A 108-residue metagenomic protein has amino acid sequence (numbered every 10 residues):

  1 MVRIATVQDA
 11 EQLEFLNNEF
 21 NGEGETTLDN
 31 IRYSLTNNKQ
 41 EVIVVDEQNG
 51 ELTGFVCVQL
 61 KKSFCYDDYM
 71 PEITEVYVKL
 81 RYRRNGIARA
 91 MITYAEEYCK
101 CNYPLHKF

Functional and structural regions predicted by a protein language model:
M1-T26: Short amphipathic alpha-helix that is part of the acyltransferase structural core
E14-N21, I31, L35, A95 (+1 more regions): Hydrophobic alpha-helical core bundles mediating ligand binding, dimerization, or RNAP-core interactions
L35-V44, E72: A short helix-loop-beta-strand connector motif used in the catalytic cores of GNAT acetyltransferases and, in some
E51-L60, E72, Y77: Conserved beta-strand in the GNAT
K61-I73, R83, N102-H106: A conserved beta-turn-beta hairpin within the catalytic core of GNAT-like acetyltransferases that forms part
V78, R84-E97: Conserved acetyl-CoA-binding loop-helix of GNAT-fold acetyltransferases
I92, C99-F108: Conserved GNAT acetyl-CoA-binding A-motif
